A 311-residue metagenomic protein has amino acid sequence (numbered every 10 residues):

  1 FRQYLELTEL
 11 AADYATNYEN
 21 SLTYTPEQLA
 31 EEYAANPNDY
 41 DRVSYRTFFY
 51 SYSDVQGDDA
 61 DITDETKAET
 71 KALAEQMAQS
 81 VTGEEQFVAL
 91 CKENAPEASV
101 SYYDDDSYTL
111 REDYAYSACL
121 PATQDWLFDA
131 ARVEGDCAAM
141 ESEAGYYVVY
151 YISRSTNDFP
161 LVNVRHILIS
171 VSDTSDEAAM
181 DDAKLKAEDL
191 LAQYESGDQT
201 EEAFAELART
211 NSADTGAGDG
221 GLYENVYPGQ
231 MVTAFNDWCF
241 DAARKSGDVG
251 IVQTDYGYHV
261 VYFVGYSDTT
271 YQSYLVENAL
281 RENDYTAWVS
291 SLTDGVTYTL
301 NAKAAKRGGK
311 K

Functional and structural regions predicted by a protein language model:
F1-E65, Y114-A192, R209, P228-K311: PPIase-associated folding chaperone regions across multiple families
D64-K67, A78: Extracytoplasmic, non-cytosolic globular domains
Q76-T123, D189-T233, V264, T270: Peptidyl-prolyl cis-trans isomerase
